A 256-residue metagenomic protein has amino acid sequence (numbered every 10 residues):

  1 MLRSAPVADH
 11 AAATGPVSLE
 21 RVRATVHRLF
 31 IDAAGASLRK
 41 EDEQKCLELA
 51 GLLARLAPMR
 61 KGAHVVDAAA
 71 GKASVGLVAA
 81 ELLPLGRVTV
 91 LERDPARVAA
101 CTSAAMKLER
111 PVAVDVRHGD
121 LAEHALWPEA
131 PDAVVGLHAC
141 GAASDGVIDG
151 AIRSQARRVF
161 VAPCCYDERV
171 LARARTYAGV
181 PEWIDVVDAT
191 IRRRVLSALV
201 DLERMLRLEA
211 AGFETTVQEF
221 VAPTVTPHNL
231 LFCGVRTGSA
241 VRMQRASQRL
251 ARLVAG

Functional and structural regions predicted by a protein language model:
M1-P58, A63-L85, T89-G256: Class I S-adenosyl-L-methionine
